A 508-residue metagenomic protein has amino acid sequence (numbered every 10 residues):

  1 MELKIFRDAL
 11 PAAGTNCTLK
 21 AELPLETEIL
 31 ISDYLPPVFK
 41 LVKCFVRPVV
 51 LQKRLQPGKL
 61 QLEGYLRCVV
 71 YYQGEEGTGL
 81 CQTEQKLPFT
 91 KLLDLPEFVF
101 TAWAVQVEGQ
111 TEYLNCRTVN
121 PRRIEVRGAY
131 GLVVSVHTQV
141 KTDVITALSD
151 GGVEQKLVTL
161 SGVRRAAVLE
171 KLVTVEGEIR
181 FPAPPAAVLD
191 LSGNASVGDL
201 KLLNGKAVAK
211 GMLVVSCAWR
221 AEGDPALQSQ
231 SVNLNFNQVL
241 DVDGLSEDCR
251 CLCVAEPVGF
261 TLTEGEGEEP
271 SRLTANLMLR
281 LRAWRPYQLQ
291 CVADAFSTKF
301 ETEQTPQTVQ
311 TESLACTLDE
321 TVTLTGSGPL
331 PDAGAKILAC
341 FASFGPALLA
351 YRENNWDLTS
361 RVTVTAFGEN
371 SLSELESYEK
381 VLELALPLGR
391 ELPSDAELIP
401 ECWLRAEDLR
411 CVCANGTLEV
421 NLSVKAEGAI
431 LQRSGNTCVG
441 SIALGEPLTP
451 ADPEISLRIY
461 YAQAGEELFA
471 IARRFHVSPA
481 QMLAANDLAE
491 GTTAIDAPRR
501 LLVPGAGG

Functional and structural regions predicted by a protein language model:
M1-E2, G508: Gram-positive cell-envelope targeting signals
E2-E454: Membrane-lipid interaction segments
E446-A484, A489-G508: Primarily a LysM-type cell-wall glycan-binding module
